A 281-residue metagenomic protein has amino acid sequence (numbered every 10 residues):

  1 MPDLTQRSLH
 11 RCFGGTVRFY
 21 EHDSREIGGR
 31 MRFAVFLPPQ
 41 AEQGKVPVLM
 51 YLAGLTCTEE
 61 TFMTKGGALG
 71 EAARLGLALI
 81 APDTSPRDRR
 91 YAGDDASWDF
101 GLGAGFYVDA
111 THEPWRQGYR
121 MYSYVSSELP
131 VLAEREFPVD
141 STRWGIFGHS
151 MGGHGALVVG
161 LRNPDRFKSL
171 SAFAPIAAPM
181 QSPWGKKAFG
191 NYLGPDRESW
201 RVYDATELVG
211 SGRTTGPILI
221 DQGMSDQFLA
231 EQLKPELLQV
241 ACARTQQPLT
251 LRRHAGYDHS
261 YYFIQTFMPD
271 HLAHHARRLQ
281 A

Functional and structural regions predicted by a protein language model:
M1-A281: Non-catalytic cap/lid and distal C-terminal segments of serine-dependent acyl enzymes
